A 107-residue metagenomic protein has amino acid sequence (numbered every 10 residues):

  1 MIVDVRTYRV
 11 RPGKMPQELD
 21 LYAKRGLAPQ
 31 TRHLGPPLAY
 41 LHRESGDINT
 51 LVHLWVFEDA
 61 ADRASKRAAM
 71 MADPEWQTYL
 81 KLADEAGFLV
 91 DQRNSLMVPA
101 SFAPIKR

Functional and structural regions predicted by a protein language model:
M1-L19, A28-P29, P37, P99-R107: Surface-exposed interaction/gating patches
V3-V5, I48-V52: Short, solvent-exposed beta-strand edge segments and adjacent coil->beta transition regions
R9, L54-V56: Short hydrophobic/aromatic beta-strand micro-patches that form the beta-sheet surface supporting nucleotide- or nucleic
P16-L38, D47, V56-S95: An amphipathic, aromatic/His-enriched active-site/gating alpha helix that lines ligand/cofactor pockets
H42-R43: Short beta-strand micro-motifs enriched in acidic
G46-D47, A103: Flexible, glycine-rich phosphate/dinucleotide-binding loops and adjacent beta-alpha linkers at cofactor/substrate
V52, Q92-R93, S101, K106: Solvent-exposed, flexible loop/coil residues
